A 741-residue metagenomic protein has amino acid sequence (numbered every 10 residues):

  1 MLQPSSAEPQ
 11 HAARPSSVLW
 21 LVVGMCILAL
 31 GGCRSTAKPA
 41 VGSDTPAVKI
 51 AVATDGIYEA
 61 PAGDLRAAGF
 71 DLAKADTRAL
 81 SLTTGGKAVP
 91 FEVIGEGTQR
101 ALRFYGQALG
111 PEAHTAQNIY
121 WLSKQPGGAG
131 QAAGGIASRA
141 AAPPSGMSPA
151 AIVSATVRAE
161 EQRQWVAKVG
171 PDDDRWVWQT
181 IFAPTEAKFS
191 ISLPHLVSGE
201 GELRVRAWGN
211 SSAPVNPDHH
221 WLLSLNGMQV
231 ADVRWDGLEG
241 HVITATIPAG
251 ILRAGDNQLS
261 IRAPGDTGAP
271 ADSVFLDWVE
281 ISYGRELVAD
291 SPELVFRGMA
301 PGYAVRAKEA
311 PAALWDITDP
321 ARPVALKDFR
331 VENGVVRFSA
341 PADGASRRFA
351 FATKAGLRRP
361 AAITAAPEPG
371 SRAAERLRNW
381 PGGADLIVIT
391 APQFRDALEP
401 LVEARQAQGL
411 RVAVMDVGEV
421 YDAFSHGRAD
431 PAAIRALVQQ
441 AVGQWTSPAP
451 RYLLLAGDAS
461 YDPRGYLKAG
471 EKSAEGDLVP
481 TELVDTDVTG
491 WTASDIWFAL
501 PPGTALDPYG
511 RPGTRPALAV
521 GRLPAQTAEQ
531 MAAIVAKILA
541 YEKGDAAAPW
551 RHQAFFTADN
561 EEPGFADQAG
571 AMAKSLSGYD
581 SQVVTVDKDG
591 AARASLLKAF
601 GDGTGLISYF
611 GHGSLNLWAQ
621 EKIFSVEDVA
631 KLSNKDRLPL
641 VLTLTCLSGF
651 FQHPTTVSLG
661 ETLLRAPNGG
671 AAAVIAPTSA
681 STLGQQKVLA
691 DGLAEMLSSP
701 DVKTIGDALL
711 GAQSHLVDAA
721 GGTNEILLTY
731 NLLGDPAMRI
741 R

Functional and structural regions predicted by a protein language model:
M1-S16: N-terminal secretory signal peptides that target proteins for export/translocation
S17-V23: Sec-dependent signal peptide recognition, specifically the positively charged N-region followed immediately by
L30-G32: C-terminal motif of bacterial Sec signal peptides marking the signal peptidase cleavage site
R34-R741: Cysteine-dependent hydrolase recognition
